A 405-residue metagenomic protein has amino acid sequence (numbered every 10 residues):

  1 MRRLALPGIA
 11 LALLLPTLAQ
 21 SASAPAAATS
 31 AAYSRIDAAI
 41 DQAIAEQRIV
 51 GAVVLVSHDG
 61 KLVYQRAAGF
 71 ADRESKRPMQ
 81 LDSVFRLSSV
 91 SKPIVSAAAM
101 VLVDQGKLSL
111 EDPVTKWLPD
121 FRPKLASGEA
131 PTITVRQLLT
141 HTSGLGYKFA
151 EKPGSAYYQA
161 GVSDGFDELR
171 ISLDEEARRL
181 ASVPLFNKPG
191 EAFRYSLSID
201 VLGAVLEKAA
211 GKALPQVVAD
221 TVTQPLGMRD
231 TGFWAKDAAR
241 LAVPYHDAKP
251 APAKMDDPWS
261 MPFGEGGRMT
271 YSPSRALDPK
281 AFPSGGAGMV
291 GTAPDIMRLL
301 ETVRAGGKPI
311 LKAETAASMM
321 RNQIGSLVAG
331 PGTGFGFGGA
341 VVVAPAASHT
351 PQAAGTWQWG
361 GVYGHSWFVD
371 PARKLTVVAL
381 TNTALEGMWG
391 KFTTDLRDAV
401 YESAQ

Functional and structural regions predicted by a protein language model:
M1-L4: Positively charged n-region of N-terminal signal peptides that target proteins for export
P7-T17: Bacterial N-terminal signal peptides
A19-S21, A26-A28: Boundary at the C-terminal end of the N-terminal hydrophobic targeting segment
A28-L87, K116, P123-A126, T394 (+1 more regions): Short, conserved catalytic-motif segment at the N-terminal edge
S34-D41, V54, G60, F85-V114 (+3 more regions): Active-site SXXK
L110-A126, Q224-L226: Short, glycine/proline-biased beta-turn/loop segments that scaffold the active-site neighborhood
L125-A354: Short, surface-exposed loop or secondary-structure junction motifs that flank catalytic or metal-binding residues
W367-F368, K374-T383: Short, well-ordered beta-strand elements
